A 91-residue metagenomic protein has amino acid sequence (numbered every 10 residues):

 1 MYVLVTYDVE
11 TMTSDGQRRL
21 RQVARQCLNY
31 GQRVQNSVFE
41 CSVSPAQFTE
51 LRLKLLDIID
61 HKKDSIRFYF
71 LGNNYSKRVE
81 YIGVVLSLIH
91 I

Functional and structural regions predicted by a protein language model:
M1-L4, Y69-V84: Hydrophobic transmembrane alpha-helix bundles
M1-V34, V38, S42, A46-Q47: Extended, hydrophobic alpha-helical segments
Q35-Y75: Short, intrinsically disordered low-complexity segments
R52-L56, E80-L86: Short, surface-exposed amphipathic charged segments that create phosphate/polyanion-binding patches used for binding
I89-I91: Conserved small/polar residues in nucleotide/adenosyl-binding loops
